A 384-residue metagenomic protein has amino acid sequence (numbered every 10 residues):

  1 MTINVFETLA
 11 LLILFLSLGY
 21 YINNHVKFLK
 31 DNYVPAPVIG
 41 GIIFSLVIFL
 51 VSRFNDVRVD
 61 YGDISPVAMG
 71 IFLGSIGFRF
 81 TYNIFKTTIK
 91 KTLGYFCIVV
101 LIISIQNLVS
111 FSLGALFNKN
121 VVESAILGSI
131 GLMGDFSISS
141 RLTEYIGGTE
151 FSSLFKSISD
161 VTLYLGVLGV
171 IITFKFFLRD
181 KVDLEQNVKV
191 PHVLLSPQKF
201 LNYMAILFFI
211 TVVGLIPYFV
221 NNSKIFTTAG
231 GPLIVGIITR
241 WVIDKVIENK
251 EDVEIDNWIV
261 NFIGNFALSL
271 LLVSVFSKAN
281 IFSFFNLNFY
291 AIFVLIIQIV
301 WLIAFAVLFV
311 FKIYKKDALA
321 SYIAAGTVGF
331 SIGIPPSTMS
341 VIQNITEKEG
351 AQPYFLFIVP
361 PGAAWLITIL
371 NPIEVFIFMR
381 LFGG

Functional and structural regions predicted by a protein language model:
M1-L14, V59-F72, V122-G131, I225-V235 (+3 more regions): Structural signature of hydrophobic alpha-helical transmembrane segments
M1-V5, F28-V34, D56-P66, F151-V161 (+3 more regions): Interfacial loop-to-helix junctions that mark the boundaries of transmembrane helices in multi-pass membrane
F15, I42-F49, Y61-I89, V235-K245 (+1 more regions): Hydrophobic transmembrane alpha-helices of secondary-active transporters and Na+-translocating membrane complexes
F15-L16, L163-E248: Membrane-embedded hairpin module used as a gating/binding unit in multi-pass transport and secretion proteins
S17-K30, S75-T87, F174, W241-I255 (+1 more regions): C-terminal ends of transmembrane helices
T81-F111, M204-L207, S277-V307: Entry/N-cap segments of selected transmembrane alpha helices and their immediately preceding amphipathic helices
S112-K119, V161-K189, F305-A318, A363-G384: Juxtamembrane and boundary regions of transmembrane helices in multi-pass small-molecule transporters and channels
L113-L154, D317-L366: Alpha-helical membrane segments and immediately flanking helix-loop junctions that form or couple to the substrate/ion
